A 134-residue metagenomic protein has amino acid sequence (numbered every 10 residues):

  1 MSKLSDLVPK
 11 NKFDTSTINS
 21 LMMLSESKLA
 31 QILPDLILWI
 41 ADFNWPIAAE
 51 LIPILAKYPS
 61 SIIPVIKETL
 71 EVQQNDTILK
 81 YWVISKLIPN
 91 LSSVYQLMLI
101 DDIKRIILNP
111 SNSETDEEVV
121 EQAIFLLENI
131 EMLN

Functional and structural regions predicted by a protein language model:
M1-S5, E26-L38, S60-E71, S93-L108 (+1 more regions): Amphipathic alpha-helical scaffolding segments comprising HEAT/armadillo-like alpha-solenoid repeats
S5-N11, S25, I40-N44, L55 (+3 more regions): Alpha-solenoid helical repeat architecture
D6, D14, D35, D42 (+3 more regions): Acidic-enriched, low-complexity/disordered segments with a strong bias for Aspartate over Glutamate
K12-E26, A48-Y58, I78-V94, E117-I130: Structural detector for internal amphipathic alpha-helices that build alpha-solenoid repeat scaffolds
F13-D14, I32, I47, L99: N-terminal alpha-helical segment
P34, L38-W82: Amphipathic alpha-helical interaction modules
